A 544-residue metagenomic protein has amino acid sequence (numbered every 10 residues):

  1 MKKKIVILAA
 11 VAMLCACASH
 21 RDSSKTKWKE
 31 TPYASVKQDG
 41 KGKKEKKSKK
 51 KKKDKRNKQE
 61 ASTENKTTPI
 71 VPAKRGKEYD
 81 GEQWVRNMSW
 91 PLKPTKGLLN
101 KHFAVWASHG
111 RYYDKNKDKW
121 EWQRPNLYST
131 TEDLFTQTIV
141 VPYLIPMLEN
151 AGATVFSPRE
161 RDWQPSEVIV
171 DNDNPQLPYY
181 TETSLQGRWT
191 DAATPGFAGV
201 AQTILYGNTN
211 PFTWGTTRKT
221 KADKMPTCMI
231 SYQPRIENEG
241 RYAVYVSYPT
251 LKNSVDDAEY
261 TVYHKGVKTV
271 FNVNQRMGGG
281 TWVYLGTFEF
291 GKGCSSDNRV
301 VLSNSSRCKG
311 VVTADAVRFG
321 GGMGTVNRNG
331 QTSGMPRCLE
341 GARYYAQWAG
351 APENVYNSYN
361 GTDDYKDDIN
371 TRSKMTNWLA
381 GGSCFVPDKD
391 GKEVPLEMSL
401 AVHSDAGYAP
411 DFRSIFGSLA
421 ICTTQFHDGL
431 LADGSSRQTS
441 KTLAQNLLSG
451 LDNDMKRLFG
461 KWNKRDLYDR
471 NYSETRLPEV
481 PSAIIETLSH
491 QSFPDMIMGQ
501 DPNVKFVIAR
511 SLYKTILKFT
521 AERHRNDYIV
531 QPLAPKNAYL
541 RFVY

Functional and structural regions predicted by a protein language model:
W90-A192, D297-R299, C308, G321-M375: Active-site histidine-acidic residue metal-binding/catalytic motifs, centered on HxH/HExxH-like signatures
W106, L339-K441, Y468-Q491: Active-site microenvironments of hydrolase-like enzyme catalytic domains
T194-S231: Surface-exposed, low-complexity/disordered Ser/Thr/Gly/Pro/Asn-rich loops and linkers
P211, K219, R299, S303-S305 (+4 more regions): Active-site-adjacent mobile loop/cap segments within catalytic or ligand-binding domains
P226-K252: A short beta-strand element within beta-rich, extracytoplasmic domains of secreted/secretory-pathway proteins
T250-T269: Short, surface-exposed beta-strand/strand-loop-strand elements in extracellular ectodomains
K265-C294: Extracellular carbohydrate recognition and processing domains and analogous Trp-centered ligand-binding platforms
S436-Y468: Active-site-adjacent substrate-binding region of metalloamidase/peptidase-like peptide-processing proteins
